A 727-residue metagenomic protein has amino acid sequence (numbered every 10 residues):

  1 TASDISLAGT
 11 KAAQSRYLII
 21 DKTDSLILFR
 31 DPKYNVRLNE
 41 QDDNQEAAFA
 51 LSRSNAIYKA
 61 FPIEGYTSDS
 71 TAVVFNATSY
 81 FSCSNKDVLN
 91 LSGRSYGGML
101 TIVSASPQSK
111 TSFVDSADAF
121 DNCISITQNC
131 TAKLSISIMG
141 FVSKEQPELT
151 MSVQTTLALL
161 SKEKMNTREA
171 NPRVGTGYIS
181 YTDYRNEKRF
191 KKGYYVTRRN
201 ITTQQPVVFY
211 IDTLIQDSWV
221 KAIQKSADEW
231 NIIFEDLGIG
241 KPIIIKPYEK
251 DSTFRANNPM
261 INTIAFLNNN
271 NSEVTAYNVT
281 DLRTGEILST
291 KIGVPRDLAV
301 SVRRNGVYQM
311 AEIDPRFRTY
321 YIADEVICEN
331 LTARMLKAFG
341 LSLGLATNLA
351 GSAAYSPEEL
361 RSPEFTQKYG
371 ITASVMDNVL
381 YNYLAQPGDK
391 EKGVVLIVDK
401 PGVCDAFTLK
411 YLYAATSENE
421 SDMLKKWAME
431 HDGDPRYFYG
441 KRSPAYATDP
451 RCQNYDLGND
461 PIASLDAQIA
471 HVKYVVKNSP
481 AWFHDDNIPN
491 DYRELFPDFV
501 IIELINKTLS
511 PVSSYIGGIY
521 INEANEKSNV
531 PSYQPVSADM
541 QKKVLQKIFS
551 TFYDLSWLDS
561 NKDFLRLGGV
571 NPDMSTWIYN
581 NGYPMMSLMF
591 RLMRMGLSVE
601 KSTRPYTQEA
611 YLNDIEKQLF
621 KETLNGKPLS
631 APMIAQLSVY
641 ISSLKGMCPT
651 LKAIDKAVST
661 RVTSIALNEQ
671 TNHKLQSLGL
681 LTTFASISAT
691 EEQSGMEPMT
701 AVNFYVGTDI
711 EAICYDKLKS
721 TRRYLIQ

Functional and structural regions predicted by a protein language model:
A2-I215, I233, Y248-A299, G306-I322 (+5 more regions): Auxiliary tRNA-acceptor-end handling modules of aminoacyl-tRNA synthetases
E40-D42, G351-Q727: Conserved catalytic/binding loops enriched for acidic/polar residues
Q216-P242: Zn2+-dependent metallopeptidase catalytic core
W219-S226, I327, L331, M335 (+1 more regions): Stable alpha-helical elements in mature extracytoplasmic
W230, G285, G344: Divalent metal-coordination and catalytic microenvironments
F234-I243, L341-G351, Y515: Surface-exposed helix-capping loop/turn segments at secondary-structure junctions
P247-N270, E329-Q386: The catalytic-center signature of Zn2+-dependent metalloproteases
T280, G285-V294, T332-M335, L341 (+3 more regions): Extended catalytic-interface subdomain
